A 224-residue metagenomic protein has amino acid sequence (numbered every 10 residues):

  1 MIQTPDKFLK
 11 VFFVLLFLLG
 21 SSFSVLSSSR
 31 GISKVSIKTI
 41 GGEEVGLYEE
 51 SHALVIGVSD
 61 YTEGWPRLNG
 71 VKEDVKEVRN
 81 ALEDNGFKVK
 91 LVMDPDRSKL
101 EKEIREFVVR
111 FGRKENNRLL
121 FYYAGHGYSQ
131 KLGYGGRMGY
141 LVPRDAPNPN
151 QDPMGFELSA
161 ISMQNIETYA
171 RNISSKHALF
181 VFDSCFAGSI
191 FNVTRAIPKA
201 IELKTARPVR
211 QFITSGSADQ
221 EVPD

Functional and structural regions predicted by a protein language model:
M1-I56, D60-W65, S175-K176, R195: Disordered regulatory segments flanking catalytic cores
S27-I40, V75, R79-R118, S162: Functional beta-strand-loop-alpha-helix junction segments that form "active/interaction loops" within catalytic
E49-A53, N85-K88, K114-L119, I173-L179 (+1 more regions): Loop/turn elements at helix/coil->beta-strand transitions in domains of secreted/extracellular proteins
L54-G57, L120-Y122, Y140-V142, F212-T214: Soluble periplasmic/extracytoplasmic beta-strand elements of cell-envelope proteins
D60-E63, P147-N150, A218-E221: A short, flexible beta-alpha/helix-coil linker loop
Y61-K76: Glycine- and acidic-residue-enriched helix-capping/strand-helix junction motifs
P95, E101-A124, Y128-V193: Caspase-like (clan CD) cysteine peptidase catalytic core
S175-D224: Active-site-proximal C-terminal subdomain of hydrolase catalytic domains
